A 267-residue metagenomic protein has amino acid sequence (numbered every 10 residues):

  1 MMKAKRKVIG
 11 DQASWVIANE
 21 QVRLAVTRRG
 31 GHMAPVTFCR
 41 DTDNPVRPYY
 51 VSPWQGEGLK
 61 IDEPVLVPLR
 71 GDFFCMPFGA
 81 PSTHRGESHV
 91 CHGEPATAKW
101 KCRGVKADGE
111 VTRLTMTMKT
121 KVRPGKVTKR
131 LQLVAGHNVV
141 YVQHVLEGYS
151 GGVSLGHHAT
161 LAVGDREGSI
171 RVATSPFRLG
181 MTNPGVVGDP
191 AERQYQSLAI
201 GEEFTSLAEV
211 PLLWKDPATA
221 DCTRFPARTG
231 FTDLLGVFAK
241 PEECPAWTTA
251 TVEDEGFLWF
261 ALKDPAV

Functional and structural regions predicted by a protein language model:
M1-Y141, Y149-S154, H158-V267: Surface-exposed acidic/polar loop and edge beta-strand patches at domain peripheries
